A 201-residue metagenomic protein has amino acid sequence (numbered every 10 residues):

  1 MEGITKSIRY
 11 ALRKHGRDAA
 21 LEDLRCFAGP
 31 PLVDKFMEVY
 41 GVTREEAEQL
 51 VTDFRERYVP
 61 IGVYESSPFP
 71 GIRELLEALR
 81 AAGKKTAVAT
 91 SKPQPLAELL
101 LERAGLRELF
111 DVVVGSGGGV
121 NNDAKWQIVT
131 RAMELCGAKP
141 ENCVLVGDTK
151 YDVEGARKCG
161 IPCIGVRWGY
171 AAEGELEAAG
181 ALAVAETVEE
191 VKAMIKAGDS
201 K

Functional and structural regions predicted by a protein language model:
M1-E74, R80-A82, P95: N-terminal helical cap/lid subdomain that shapes the substrate entry/recognition surface in HAD-like hydrolases
D18, T43, L106-D111, K139-P140 (+1 more regions): Conserved H-loop
D23-R25, T52, R107-N122: A short, structured active-site edge motif that brings together acidic residues
A81-K84, C136-N142, G198-D199: Glycine-rich phosphate-binding loop signature in dinucleotide/nucleotide-binding domains
T90-K92: Conserved phosphate-coupling serine/threonine residues in phosphotransfer and NTP-handling enzymes
E98-E102, V113-L135: Anionic-ligand binding region
D123-E154: Conserved Lys-Pro-Asp/Glu-containing loop-to-beta segment of HAD-superfamily phosphomonoesterases, centered on
V144-A185: Acidic, Mg2+-coordinating phosphoryl-transfer loop and its flanking beta/alpha structural elements, shared across
